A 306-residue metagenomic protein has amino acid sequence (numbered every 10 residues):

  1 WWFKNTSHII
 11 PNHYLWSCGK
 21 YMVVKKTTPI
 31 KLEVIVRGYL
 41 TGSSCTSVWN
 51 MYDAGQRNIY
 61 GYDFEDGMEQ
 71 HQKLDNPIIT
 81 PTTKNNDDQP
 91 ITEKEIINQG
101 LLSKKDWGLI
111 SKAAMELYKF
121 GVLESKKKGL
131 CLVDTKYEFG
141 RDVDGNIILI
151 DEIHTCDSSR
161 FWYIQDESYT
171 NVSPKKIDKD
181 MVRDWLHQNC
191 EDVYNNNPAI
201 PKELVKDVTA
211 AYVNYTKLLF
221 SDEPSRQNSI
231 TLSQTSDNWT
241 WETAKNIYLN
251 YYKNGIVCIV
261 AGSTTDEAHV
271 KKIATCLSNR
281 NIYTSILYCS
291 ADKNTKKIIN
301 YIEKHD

Functional and structural regions predicted by a protein language model:
W1-T83, E191-Y248: Active-site loop/lid in soluble adenylation, ligation, and acyl-transfer enzymes
L15-K20, S125-R141: A short glycine-rich, hydrophobically flanked beta-strand micro-motif that places a catalytic Asp/Glu for divalent metal
K73-S103: A short mid-domain helix/strand-loop element embedded in enzyme catalytic domains that forms or borders the active-site
L102-V133: A long amphipathic alpha-helix within ATP-dependent nucleotide-binding catalytic cores
V133, Y137-D180: Catalytic activation segment of kinase domains across protein kinase-like and atypical kinase folds
K176-I200: A hydrophobic, small-residue-rich beta->alpha segment in the mid-to-C-terminal subdomain of diverse proteins
Y251-T284, C289-A291: Glycine-rich phosphate/diphosphate-binding loop of Rossmann-like nucleotide-binding domains
I282-D306: Glycine-rich oxoanion-binding loops at beta->alpha junctions
